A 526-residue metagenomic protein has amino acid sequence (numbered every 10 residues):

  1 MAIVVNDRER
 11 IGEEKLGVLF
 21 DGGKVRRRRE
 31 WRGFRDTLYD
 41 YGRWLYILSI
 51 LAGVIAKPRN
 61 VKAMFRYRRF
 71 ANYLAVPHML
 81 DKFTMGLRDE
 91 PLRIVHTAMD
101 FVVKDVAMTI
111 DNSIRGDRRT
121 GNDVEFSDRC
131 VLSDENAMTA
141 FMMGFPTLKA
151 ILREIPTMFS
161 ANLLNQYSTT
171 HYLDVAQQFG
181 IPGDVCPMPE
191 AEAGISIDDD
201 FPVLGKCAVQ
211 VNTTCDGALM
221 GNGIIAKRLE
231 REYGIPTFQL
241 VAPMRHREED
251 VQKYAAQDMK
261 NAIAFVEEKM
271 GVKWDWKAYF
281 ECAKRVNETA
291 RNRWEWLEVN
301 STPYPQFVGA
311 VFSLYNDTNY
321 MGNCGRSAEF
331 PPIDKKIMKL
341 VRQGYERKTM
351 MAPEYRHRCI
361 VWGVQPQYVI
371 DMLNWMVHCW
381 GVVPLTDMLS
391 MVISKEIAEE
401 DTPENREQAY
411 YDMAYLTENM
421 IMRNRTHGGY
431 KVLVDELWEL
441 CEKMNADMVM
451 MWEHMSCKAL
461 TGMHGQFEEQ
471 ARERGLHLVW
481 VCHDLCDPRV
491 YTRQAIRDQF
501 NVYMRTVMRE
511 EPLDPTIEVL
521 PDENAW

Functional and structural regions predicted by a protein language model:
E14-C130, A256, K260, A264-P384 (+1 more regions): A charged, amphipathic alpha-helical module
L92-F201, K206, N222: An N-terminal, globular interaction/scaffold subdomain
E125-S127, E135-L173, I360-G429, L433-W438: Redox- and metal-dependent alpha/beta enzyme cores, enriched for Fe-S-associated oxidoreductases and cofactor-handling
V131-A140, N212-M220, W362-V369, H454-G462: Gly/Ser/Thr-rich loops at beta-strand to alpha-helix junctions that form or flank small-molecule/cofactor-binding
F145-R153, K227-L240, A264-F265, H378-T386 (+1 more regions): Structural alpha-beta junctions
P182-D199, A264-R285, D412-V434, V507-W526: Extended, charge-rich low-complexity interaction segments
D198-K277, E281-T302: Internal, well-ordered alpha/beta segment that forms a basic, Gly-enriched binding/recognition surface
N374-T386, D401-I421, G429-V519: Hydrophobic alpha/beta core scaffold segments
